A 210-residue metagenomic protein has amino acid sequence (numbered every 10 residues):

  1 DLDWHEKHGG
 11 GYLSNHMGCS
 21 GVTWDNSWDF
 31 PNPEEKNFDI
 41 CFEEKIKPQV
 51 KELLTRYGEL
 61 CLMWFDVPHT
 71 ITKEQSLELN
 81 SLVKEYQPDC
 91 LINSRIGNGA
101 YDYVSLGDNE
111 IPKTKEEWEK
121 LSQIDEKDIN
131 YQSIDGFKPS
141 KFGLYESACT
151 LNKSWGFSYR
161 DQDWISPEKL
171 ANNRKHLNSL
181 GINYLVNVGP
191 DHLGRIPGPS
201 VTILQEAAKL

Functional and structural regions predicted by a protein language model:
D1-L210: Mature catalytic domains of secreted/periplasmic carbohydrate-active enzymes
